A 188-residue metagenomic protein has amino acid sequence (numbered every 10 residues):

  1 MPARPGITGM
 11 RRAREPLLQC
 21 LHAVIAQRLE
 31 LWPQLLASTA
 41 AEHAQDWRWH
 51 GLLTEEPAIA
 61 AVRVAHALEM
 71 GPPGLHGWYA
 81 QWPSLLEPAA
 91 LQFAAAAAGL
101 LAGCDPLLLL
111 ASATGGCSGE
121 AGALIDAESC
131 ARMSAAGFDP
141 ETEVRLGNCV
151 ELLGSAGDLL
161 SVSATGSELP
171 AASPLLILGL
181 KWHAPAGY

Functional and structural regions predicted by a protein language model:
M1-Y188: N-terminal loops that bind phosphate or other acidic moieties and the adjacent beta-alpha structural core
